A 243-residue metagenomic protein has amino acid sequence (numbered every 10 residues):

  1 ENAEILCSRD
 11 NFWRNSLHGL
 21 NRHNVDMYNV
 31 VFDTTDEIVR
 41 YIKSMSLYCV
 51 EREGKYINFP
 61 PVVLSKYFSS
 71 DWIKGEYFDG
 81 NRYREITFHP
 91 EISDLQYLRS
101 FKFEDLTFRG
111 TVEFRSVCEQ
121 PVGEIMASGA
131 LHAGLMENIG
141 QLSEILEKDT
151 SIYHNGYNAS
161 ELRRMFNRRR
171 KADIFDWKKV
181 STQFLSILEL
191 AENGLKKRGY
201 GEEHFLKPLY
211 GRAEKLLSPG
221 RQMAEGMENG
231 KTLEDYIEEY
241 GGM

Functional and structural regions predicted by a protein language model:
E1-M243: C-terminal accessory/tail domains of diverse enzymes
